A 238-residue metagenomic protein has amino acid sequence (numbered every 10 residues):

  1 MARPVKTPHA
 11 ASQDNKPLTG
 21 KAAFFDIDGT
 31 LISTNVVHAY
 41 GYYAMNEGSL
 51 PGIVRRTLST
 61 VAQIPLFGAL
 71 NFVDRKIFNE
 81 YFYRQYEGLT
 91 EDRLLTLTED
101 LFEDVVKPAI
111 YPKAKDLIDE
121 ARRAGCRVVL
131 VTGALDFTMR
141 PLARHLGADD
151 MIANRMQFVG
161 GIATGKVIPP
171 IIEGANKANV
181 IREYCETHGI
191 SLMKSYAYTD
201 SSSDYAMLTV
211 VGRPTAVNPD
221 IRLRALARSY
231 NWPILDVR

Functional and structural regions predicted by a protein language model:
A2-D14, L18-G20, T96, E103-R238: C-terminal cap/substrate-recognition subdomain and adjoining C-terminal extension of metal-dependent phosphatase-like
P4-L70: Active-site neighborhood of HAD-like aspartate-dependent phosphohydrolases
F24-F25, Y43, F67, F72 (+7 more regions): Phenylalanine-focused residue identity feature
T34-V37, S49-D119: A metal-dependent, Asp-based hydrolase signature
A39-G41, Q85, E183, S229: Intrinsically disordered, low-complexity N-terminal regions enriched in serine/proline/glycine with scattered basic
Y40, I77-N79, G161-K166: Acidic/polar active-site rim loop that often engages polyanionic ligands
G41, Y83-Y86, E173, K177: Generic secondary-structure boundary signal with a strong preference for alpha-helix termini
